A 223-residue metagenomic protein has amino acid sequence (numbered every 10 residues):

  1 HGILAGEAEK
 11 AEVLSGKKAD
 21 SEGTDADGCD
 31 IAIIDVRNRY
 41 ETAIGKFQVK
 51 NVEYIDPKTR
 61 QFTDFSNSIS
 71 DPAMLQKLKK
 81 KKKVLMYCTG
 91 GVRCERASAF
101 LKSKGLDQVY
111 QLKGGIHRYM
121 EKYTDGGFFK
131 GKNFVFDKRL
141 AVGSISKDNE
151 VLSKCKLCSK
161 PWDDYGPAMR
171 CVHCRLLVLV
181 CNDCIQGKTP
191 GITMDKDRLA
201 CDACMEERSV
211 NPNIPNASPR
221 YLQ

Functional and structural regions predicted by a protein language model:
G6-S21, D27-A32, R37-L85, V92-Q223: Rhodanese-like catalytic fold shared by cysteine-dependent sulfurtransferases and DSP/PTP-type phosphatases
